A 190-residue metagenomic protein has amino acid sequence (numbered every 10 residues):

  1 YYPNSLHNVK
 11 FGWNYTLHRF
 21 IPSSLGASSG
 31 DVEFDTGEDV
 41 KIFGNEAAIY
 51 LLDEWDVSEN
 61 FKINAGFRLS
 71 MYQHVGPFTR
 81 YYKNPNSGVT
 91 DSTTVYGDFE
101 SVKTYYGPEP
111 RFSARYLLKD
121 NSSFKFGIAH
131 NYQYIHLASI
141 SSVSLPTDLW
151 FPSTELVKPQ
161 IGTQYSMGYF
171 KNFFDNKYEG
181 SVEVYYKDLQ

Functional and structural regions predicted by a protein language model:
Y1, I49-L51, P110-F112, E155 (+1 more regions): Membrane-embedded beta-strands of outer-membrane beta-barrel proteins, especially the hydrophobic/small aromatic
Y1-S5, V57-E59, L118-D120, K171-D175: Outer-membrane beta-barrel proteins
N8-K119, Y134: Signature of Gram-negative outer-membrane beta-barrel scaffolds
F11-L17, A65-M71, F126-H130, D148 (+2 more regions): Transmembrane beta-barrel strands of outer-membrane/channel proteins
A27-S28, S141-V143: Short secondary-structure boundary/capping segments
V40-E46, T94, P146, E155-G162: Short C-terminal domain-edge/linker segments immediately following a structured domain
F99, P152-L156: Active-site rim elements
L117, S123-A129, I135, S139 (+1 more regions): Membrane-embedded beta-barrel scaffold of Gram-negative outer-membrane proteins
